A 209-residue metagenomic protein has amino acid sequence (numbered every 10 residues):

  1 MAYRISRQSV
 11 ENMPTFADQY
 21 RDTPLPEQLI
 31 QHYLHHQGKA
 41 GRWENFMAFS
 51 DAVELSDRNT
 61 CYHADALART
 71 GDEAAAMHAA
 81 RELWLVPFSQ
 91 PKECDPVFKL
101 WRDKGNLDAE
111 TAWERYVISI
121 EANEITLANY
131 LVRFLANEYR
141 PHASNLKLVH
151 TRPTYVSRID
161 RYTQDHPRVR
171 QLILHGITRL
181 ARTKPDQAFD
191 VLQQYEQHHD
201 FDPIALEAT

Functional and structural regions predicted by a protein language model:
M1-T209: Alpha-helical solenoid repeat scaffolds
